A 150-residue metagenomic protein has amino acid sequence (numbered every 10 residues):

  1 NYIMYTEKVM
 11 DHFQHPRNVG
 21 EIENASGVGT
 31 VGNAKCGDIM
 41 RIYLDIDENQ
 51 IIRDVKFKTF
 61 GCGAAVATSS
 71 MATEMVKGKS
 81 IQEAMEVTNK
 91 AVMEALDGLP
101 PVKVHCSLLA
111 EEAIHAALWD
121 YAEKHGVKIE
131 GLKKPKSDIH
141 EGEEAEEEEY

Functional and structural regions predicted by a protein language model:
Y2-T30, K79-E83, V87-Y150: C-terminal binding/interaction regions
D11, V19-I52: Structured beta-strand/loop patches that form or line metal/cofactor-binding pockets in enzymes
Q14-H15, V55-G63: Long, acidic, intrinsically disordered low-complexity segments
C36, T59-A67, C106: Short, thiol/selenol-centered motifs that function as redox-active sites or metal-ligating centers
L44, R53-V55, A72, E83: Helix-adjacent hinge/juxtasegments
I46-F57, A91-A95: Glycine/charged-rich beta-loop-alpha catalytic/anionic-binding loops adjacent to active sites
A64-K79: Alpha-helical support elements that line or immediately flank enzyme active sites and cofactor-binding pockets
